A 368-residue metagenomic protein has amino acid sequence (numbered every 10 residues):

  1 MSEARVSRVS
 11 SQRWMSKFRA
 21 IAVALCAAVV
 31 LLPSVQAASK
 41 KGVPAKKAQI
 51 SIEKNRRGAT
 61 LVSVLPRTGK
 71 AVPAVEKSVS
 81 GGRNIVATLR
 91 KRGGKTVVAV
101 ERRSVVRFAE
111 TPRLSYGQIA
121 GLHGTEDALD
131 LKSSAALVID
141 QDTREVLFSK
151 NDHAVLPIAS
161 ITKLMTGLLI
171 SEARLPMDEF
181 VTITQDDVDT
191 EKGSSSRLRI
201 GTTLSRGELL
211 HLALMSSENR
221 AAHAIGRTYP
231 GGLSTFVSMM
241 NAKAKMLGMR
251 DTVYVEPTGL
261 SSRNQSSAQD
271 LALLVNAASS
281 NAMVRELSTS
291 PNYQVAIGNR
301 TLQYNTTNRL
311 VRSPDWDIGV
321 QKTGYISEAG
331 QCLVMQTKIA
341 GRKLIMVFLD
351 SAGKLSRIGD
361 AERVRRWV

Functional and structural regions predicted by a protein language model:
S2-L131: N-terminal secretory targeting signals
W14-S16, S160, G319: Short alpha-helical segments used as structural interaction elements across diverse proteins
F18-A20, L164, T337-I339, K343: Hydrophobic alpha-helical segments, especially transmembrane helices and their immediate juxtamembrane helical caps
V23, R199-I200, N305, V364: Short, hinge-like loop/turn segments at secondary-structure boundaries
V23-A24, D152-H153, P314: Short hydrophobic "helix-edge" motifs at membrane interfaces and signal-peptide entry regions
T60, K70, M249-V253, G259-V368: Domain-terminus/edge residues, biased toward the C-terminal soluble/receptor-binding domains of extracytoplasmic
E76-K77, L89-K91, T96, V100-Q269 (+2 more regions): Active-site-adjacent loops and short helices of periplasmic peptidoglycan-processing enzymes
